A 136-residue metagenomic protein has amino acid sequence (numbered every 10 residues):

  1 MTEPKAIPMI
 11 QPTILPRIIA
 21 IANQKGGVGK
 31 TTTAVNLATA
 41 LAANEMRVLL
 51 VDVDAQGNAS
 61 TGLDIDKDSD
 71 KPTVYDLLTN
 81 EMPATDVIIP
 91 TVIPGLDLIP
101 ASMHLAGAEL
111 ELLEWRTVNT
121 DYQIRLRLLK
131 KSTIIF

Functional and structural regions predicted by a protein language model:
M1-F136: P-loop NTP-binding core
